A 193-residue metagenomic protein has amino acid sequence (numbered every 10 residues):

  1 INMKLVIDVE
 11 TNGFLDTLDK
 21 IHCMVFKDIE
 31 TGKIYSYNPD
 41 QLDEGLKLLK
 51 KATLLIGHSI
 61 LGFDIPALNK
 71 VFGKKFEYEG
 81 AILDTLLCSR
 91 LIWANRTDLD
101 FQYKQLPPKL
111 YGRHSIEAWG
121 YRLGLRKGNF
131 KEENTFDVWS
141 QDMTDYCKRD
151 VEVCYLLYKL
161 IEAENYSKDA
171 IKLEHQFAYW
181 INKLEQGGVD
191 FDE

Functional and structural regions predicted by a protein language model:
I1-Y111: Conserved RNase H-like, two-metal-ion catalytic cores of nucleic-acid enzymes
E30-K33, G120-G128, G187-G188: A short, hydrophobic secondary-structure junction motif
F63-V71, S115-W119, V153-L156: Alpha-helical scaffold elements adjacent to nucleotide-binding pockets in ATP/GTP-utilizing enzyme cores
V71-F72, L123, E164, G187: Residues at alpha-helix termini
G73-E77, G124-R126, D190: Short coil/loop linkers at secondary-structure junctions
G80, C88, G128, E133-E193: Mixed-charge, glycine-rich, non-catalytic linkers/tails in nucleic-acid processing enzymes
I82-D137, D145-E152: Metal-dependent DNA phosphodiester-chemistry modules and their immediately adjacent helices/loops in DNA-processing
